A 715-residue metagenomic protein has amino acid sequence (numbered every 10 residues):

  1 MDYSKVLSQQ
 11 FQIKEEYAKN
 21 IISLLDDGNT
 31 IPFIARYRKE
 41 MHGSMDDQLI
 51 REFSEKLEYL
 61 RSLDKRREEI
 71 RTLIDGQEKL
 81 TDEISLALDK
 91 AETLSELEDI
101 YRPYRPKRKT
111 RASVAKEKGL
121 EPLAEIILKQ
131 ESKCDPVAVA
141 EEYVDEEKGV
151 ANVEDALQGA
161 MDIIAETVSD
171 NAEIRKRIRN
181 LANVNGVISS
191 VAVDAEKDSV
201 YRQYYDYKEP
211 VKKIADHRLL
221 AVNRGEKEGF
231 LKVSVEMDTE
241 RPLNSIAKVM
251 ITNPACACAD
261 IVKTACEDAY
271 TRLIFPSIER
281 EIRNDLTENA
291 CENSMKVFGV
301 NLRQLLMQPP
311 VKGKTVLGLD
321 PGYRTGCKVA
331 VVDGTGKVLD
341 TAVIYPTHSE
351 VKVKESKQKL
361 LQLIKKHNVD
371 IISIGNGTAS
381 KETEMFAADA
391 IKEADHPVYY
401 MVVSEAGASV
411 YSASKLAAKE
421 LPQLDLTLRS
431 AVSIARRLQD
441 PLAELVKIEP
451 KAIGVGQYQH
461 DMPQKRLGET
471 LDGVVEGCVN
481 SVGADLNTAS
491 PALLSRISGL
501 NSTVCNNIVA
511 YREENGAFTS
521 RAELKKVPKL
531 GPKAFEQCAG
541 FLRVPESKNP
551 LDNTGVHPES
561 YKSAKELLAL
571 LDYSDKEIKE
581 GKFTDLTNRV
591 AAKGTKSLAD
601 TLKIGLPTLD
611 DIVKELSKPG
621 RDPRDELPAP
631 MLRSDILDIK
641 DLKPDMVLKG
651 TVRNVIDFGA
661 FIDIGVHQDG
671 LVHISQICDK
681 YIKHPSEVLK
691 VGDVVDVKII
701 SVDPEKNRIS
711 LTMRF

Functional and structural regions predicted by a protein language model:
M1-K19, D26: Generic start-of-chain signal for non-secretory N-termini
Y3, E55, R61-K79, D89 (+5 more regions): Long, highly charged, low-complexity intrinsically disordered interaction regions that mediate electrostatic DNA/RNA
S23-D26, P103, V114-E117, A221-G225 (+15 more regions): Replace "in large, NTP-powered and nucleic-acid-processing enzymes" with "in large, NTP-powered factors and other
Y37-K39, L128, D238, P321 (+11 more regions): Short, ordered loop/turn segments at secondary-structure junctions
L49-E52, Y59, L63-G318, G322-S412 (+2 more regions): Duplex nucleic acid-engaging cores and interfaces of nucleic-acid transaction enzymes
L73, E98-I100, G225-D238, M250-I274 (+3 more regions): Structured, non-catalytic alpha/beta "coupling" segments that mediate domain-domain communication and provide generic
N180-V187, L319-Y323, T378-K381, V402-V410 (+5 more regions): A glycine-rich phosphate-binding loop feature that marks nucleotide/adenosyl-phosphate handling sites
V544-K548, D552-F715: Single-stranded RNA-binding regions, centering on S1/OB-family and related RNA-binding modules
